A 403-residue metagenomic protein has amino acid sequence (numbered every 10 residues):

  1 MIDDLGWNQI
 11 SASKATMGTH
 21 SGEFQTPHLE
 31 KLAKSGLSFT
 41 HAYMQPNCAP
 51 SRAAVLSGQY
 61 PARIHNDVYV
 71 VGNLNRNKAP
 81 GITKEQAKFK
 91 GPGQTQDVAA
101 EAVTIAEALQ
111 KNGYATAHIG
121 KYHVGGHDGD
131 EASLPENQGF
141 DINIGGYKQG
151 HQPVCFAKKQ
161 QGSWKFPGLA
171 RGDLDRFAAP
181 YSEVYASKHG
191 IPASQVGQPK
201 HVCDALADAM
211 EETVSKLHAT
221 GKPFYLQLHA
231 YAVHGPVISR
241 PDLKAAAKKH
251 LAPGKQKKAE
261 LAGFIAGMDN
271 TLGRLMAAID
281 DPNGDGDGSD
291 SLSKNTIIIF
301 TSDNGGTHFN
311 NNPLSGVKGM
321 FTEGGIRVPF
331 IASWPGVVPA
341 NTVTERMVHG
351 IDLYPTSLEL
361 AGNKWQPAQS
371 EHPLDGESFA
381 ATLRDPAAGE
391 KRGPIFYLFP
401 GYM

Functional and structural regions predicted by a protein language model:
M1-L37, Y122, N283: Active-site-proximal N-terminal segment of extracellular/periplasmic enzymes that hydrolyze or transfer
K14, G18, S38-Q59, D67-N73 (+5 more regions): Short, solvent-exposed turn/loop segments enriched in Gly/Ser/Thr/Pro and often Arg
K34-T40, Q110-A117, Q138-D141, A219-L226 (+3 more regions): Loop/turn elements at helix/coil->beta-strand transitions in domains of secreted/extracellular proteins
H41-A42, G91-A99, A193-K200, K255-A262 (+4 more regions): Active-site rim elements
V71-A115, Y122-P223, A230, P236-S239 (+1 more regions): Formylglycine-dependent
D128-G139, G235-D242, N270, A277-V337 (+1 more regions): Histidine-centered active-site microenvironments of extracellular/periplasmic hydrolases and transferases
D141-I142, Y147-Q152, G305-F321, V338-T342 (+3 more regions): C-terminal cap/loop subdomain of S1 sulfatases and analogous C-terminal strand-loop tails that border
H201, A207-H218, A247-K294: A long, amphipathic alpha-helix that forms part of the scaffold/cap immediately adjacent to metal-dependent active
